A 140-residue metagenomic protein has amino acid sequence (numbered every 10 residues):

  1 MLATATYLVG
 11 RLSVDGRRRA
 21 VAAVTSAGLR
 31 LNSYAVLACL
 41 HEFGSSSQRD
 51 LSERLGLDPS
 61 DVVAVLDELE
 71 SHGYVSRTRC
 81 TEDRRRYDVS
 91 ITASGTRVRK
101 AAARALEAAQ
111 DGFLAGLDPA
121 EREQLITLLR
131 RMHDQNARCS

Functional and structural regions predicted by a protein language model:
M1-A27, I91: N-terminal leader segment of winged-helix/HTH proteins
A3-Y7, A27-A38, R49, S60 (+1 more regions): Short alpha-helical elements of helix-turn-helix
G10-S13, A38-E42, A103, R130: Short, locally clustered residues in the helix-turn-helix/winged-helix DNA-binding domain
R19-L29, Q110-L117: Short amphipathic alpha-helical boundary/capping segments
C39, F43, R54, H72: Residues within the alpha-helical elements of helix-turn-helix
S45, D67-R130: Charged, amphipathic alpha-helical coiled-coil/dimerization segments
